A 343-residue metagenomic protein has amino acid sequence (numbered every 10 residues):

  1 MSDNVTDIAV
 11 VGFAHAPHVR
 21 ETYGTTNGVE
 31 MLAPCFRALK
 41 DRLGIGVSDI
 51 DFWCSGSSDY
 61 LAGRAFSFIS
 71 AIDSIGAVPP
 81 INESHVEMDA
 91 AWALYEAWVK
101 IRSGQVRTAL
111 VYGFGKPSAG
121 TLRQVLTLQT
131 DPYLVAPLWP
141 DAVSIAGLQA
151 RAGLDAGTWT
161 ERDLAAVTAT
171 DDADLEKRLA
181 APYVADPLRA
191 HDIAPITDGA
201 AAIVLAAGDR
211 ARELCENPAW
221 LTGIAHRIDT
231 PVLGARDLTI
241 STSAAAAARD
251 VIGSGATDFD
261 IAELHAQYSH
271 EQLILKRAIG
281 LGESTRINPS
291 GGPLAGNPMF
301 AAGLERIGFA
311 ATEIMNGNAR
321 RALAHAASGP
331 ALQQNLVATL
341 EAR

Functional and structural regions predicted by a protein language model:
M1-E21: N-terminal amphipathic/basic leader segments beginning at the initiator methionine
S2-T6, V29, A33, S57-L110 (+2 more regions): Claisen-condensing/thiolase-fold acyl-transfer catalytic domains that form or cleave C-C bonds in fatty acid
Y23-L43: Short catalytic helix/loop segments, enriched in acidic residues and glycine and frequently bearing histidine
R37-D51, G153-T160, A247-D260, G282: Phosphate/pyrophosphate-binding loops at sites that engage ATP/ADP/AMP, CoA/4′-phosphopantetheine, polyphosphate
V47-I50, W159-A165, A173, N217-P218 (+2 more regions): Flexible, glycine/charged-enriched surface loops at secondary-structure junctions
A109-W159: Flexible glycine-/small-residue-enriched beta->alpha junction loops that bind anionic phosphate/pyrophosphate groups
P117-T121, A173, A331-L332: Short, well-ordered, mixed-charge alpha-helical segments that flank or form enzyme active sites
D141-A173, A262-E263, S290-L294: Conserved thiamine diphosphate
